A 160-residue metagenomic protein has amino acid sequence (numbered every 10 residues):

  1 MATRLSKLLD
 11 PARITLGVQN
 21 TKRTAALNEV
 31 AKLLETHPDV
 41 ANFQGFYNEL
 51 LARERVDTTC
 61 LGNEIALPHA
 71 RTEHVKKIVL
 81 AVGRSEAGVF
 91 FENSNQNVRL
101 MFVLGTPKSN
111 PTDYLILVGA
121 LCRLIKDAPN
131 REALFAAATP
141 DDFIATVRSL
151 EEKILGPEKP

Functional and structural regions predicted by a protein language model:
M1-P160: Cytosolic covalent-transfer regions centered on His/Cys nucleophiles that carry phosphoryl or persulfide groups
